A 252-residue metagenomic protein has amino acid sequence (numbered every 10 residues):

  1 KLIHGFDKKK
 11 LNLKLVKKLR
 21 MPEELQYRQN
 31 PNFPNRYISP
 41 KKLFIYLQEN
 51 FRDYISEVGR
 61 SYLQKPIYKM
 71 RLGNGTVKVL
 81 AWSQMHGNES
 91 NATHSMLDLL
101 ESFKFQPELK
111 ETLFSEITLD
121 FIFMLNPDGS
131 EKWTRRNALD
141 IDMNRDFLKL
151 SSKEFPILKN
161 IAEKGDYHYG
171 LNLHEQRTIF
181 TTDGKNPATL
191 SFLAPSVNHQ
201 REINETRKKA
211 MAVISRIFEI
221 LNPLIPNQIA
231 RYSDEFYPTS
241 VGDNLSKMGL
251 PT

Functional and structural regions predicted by a protein language model:
K1-Y37, G165, S191-T252: C-terminal accessory segments enriched in acidic
P31-N50: Short, basic/low-complexity N-terminal boundary segments at the transition from targeting/disordered tails
F51-Y62: N-terminal cap/lid segment of alpha/beta-hydrolase-fold proteins
K65-Y68, G242: Short glycine-rich loop/turn motifs
Y68-T76: Short beta-strand-to-loop junctions in surface cap/lid or active-site-entrance loops
L72-G73, W133-R135, N244-L250: Short glycine/proline-enriched loop/turn "hinge" motifs that connect secondary-structure elements and lie
T76-L80, S90-A230: Active-site/substrate-binding loop(s) of hydrolase catalytic cores
